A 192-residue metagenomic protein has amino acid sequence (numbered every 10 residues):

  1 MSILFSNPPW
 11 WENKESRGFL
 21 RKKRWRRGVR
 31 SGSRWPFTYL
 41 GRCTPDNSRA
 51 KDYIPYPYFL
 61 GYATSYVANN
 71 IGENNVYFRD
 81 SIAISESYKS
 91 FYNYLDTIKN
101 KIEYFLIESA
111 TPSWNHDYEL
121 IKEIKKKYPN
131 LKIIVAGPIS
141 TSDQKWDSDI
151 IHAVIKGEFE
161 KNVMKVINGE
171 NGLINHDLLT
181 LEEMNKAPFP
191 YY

Functional and structural regions predicted by a protein language model:
M1-Y192: Acidic, low-complexity intrinsically disordered segments
